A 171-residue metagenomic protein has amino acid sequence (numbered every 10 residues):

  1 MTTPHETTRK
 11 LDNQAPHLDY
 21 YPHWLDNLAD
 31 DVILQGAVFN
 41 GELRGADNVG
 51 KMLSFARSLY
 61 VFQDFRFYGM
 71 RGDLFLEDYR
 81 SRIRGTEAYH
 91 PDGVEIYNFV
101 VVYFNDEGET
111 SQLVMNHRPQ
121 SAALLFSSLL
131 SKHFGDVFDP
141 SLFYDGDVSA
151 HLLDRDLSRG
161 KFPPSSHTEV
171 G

Functional and structural regions predicted by a protein language model:
M1-G171: C-terminal and inter-domain tail/linker signature
